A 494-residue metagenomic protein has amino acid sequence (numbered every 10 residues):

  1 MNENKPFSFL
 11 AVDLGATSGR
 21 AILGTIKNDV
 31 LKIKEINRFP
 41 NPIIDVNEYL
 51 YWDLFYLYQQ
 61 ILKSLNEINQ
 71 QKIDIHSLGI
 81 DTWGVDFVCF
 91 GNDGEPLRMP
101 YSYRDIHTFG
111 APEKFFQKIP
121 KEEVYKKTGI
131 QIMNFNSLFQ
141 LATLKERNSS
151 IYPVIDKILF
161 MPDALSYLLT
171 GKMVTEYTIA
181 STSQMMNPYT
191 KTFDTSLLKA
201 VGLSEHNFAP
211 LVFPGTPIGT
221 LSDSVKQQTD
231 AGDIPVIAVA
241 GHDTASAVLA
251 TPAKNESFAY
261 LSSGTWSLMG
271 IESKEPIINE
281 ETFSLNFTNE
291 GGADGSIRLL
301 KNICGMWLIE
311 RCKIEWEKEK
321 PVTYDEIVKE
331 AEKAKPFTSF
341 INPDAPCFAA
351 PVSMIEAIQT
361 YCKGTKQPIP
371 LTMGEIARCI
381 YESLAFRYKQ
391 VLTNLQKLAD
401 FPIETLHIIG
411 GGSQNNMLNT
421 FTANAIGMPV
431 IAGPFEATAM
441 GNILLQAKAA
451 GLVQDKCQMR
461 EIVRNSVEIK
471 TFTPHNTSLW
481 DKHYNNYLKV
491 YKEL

Functional and structural regions predicted by a protein language model:
M1-R98, K126, K226-V236, I426-M428: N-terminal glycine/serine-rich phosphate-binding loop of ATP-dependent small-molecule kinases, especially carbohydrate
N2-E3, L10-A11, F116-T128, F139-F160 (+11 more regions): Active-site core segments that coordinate phosphate-bearing ligands/cofactors across diverse enzyme families
R38, Y101-T108, T265-S267, P434-T438: Short, acidic/turn-prone active-site loops that include or flank metal/cofactor- and phosphate-binding residues
Y58, K63-S77, L141-A142, S149 (+1 more regions): Conserved phosphate-binding loops in N-terminal lobes of ATP-dependent enzymes of the actin/Hsp70/sugar-kinase
Q70-Y103, Q131-F135, P162, S166-N187 (+1 more regions): Short beta-strand-loop/turn "lid" adjacent to the catalytic site in phosphate-handling enzymes
D74-T82, K157, P210, D400-G410: Short glycine-rich phosphate-binding loop at a beta-alpha junction
D81-V85, P214-G215, S263-W266, T405-S413: Glycine-rich beta-strand-to-loop/alpha-helix junction loops that act as flexible
Y101-K118, L444: Short alpha-helix plus adjacent loop in nuclease-associated cores
